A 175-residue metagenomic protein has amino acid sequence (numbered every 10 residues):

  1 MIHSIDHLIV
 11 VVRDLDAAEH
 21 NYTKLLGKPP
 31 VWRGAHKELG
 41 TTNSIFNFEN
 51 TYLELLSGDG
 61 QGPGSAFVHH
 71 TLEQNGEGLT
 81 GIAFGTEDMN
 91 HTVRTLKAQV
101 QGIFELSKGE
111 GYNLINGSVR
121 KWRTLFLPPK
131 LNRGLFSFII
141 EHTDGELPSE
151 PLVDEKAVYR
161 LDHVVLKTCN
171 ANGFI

Functional and structural regions predicted by a protein language model:
M1-I2, D14, I45-N47, T71-E77 (+1 more regions): Short, low-complexity cationic-aromatic patches
M1-L15, E77-F84, I139-G173: N-terminal beta-strand motif that seeds the catalytic metal site of vicinal oxygen chelate
V12-G34, E38, L72-V119, L166-I175: Vicinal oxygen chelate
R13, E49-T51, D59, E87 (+1 more regions): Short loop segments at secondary-structure junctions
H20-L72: Glycine/small-residue-rich interface belts in oligomeric ring/scaffold proteins and their assembly partners
G40, E49, G76, R133-G134 (+1 more regions): A short, structural micro-pattern
T42, T51, T80, F136-F138: A generic secondary-structure signal marking the coil-to-beta-strand transition
E54, N90-A157: Vicinal oxygen chelate
